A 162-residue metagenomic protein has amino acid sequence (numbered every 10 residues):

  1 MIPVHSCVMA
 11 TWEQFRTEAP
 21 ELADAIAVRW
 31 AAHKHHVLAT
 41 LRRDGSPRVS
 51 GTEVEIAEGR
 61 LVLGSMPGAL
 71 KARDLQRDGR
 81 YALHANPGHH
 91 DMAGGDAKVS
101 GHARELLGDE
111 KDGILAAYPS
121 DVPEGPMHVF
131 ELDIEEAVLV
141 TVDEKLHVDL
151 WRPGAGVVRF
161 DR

Functional and structural regions predicted by a protein language model:
M1-E21, D91-R162: Charged, gly/pro-rich active-site loop segments
W12-R43: Short, conserved active-site entrance elements at the starts or edges of catalytic domains
L22-A25, R48-S50, G68-L70, A117: A generic local structural motif
R29-W30, L75, I114: A generic structural signal for nonpolar/aromatic side chains embedded in well-ordered alpha-helices
A31-H33, V49, G125, I134: Short gly/pro-enriched beta-turn/loop segments at secondary-structure junctions
H33-P67, R73-L75, Y81-P87: Short beta-strand segments
E58-R60, K71-A72, Q76, D91-G95 (+1 more regions): A solvent-exposed, acidic/Ser-Thr-rich amphipathic alpha-helical stretch
P67-G68, E135: A generic "binding-loop/recognition-motif" signal
